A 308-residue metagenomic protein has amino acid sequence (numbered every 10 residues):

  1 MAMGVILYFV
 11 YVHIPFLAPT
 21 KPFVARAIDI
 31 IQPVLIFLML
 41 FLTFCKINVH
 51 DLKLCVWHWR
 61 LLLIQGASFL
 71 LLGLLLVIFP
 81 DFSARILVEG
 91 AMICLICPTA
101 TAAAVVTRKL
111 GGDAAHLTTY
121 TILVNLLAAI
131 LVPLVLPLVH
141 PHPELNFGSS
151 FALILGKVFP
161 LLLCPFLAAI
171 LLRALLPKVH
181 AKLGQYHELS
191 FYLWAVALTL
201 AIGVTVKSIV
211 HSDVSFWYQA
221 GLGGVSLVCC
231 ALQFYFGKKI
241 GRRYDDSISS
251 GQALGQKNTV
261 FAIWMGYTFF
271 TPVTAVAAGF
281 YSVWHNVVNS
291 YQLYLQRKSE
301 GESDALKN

Functional and structural regions predicted by a protein language model:
M1-N308: Alpha-helical transmembrane segments of multi-pass small-molecule/ion transporters
